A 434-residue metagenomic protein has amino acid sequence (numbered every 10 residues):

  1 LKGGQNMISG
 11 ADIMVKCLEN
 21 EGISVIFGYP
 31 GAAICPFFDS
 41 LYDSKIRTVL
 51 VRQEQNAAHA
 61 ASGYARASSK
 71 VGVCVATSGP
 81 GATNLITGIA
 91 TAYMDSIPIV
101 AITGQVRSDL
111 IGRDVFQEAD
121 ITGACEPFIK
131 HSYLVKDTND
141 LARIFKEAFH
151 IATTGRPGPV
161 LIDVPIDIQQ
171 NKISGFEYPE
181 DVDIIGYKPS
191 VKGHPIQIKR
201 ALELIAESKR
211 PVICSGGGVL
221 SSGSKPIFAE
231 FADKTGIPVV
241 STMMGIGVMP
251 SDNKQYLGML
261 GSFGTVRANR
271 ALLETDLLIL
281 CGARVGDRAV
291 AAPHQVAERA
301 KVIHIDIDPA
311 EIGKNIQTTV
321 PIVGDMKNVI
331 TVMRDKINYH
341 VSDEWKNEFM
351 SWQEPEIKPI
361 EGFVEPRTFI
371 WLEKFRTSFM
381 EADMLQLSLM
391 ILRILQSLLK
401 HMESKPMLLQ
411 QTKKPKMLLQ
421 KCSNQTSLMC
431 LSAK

Functional and structural regions predicted by a protein language model:
M7, N139, R299-F363, Q396-L398 (+1 more regions): Phosphate/pyrophosphate-binding active-site segments
A11-M14, I23, A32, F37-D39 (+1 more regions): Active-site diphosphate/adenylate-binding microenvironment
S24-F27, R47-V49, A67-V106, C214-G217 (+2 more regions): A short, small-residue-rich loop immediately preceding and capping a beta-strand
S24-S62, V75, G193-H194, R200-L278 (+2 more regions): Anionic-ligand anchoring segments at beta-strand to alpha-helix junctions in alpha/beta enzyme folds, i.e., glycine
F116-G155, E274-T275, V329, D335 (+2 more regions): Conserved thiamine diphosphate
I151-E207, Y339, W345-K346, M350-I357: Conformationally flexible catalytic loops at phosphate/diphosphate-handling active centers
I168-K192, A289, S378, A382 (+1 more regions): Glycine/aspartate-rich loop-and-adjacent alpha/beta segment that forms the canonical ThDP
G261-I312, L389-L392: Phosphate/diphosphate-binding loops
